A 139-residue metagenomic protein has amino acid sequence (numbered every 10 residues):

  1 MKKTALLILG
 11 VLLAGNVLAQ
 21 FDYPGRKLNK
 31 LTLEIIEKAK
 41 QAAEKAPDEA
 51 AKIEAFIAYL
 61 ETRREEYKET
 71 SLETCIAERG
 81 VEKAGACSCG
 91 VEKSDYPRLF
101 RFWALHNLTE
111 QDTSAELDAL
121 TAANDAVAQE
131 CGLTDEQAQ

Functional and structural regions predicted by a protein language model:
M1-T4: Positively charged n-region of N-terminal signal peptides that target proteins for export
L6-L9: Sec-dependent N-terminal signal peptides
A14-N16: N-terminal signal peptide c-region/cleavage motif recognized by signal peptidases
A19-L28: Cleaved targeting-peptide boundary
L28-A104: Short N-proximal segments of mature Sec-exported proteins
E69, E110-T113, A122: Charged, amphipathic alpha-helical regulatory modules used for macromolecular assembly or allosteric control
R101-A115: Short, charged early-sequence alpha-helical segments and their helix-coil boundaries
A126-Q139: Short, low-complexity, Pro/Ser/Thr/Gly-rich segments in the mature regions of secreted, periplasmic
